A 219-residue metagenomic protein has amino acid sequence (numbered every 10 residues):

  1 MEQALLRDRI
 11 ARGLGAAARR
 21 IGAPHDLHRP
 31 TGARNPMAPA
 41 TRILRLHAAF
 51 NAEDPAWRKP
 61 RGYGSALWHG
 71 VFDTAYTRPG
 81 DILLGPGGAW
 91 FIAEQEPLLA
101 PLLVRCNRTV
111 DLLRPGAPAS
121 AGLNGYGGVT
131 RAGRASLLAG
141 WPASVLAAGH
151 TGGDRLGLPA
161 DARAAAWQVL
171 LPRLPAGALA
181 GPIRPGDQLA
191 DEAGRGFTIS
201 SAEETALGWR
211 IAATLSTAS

Functional and structural regions predicted by a protein language model:
M1-P36: Hydrophobic, helix-prone linear segments
G32-S219: Short, conserved turn/kink motifs that form compact alpha/beta structural patches or helix kinks used as
